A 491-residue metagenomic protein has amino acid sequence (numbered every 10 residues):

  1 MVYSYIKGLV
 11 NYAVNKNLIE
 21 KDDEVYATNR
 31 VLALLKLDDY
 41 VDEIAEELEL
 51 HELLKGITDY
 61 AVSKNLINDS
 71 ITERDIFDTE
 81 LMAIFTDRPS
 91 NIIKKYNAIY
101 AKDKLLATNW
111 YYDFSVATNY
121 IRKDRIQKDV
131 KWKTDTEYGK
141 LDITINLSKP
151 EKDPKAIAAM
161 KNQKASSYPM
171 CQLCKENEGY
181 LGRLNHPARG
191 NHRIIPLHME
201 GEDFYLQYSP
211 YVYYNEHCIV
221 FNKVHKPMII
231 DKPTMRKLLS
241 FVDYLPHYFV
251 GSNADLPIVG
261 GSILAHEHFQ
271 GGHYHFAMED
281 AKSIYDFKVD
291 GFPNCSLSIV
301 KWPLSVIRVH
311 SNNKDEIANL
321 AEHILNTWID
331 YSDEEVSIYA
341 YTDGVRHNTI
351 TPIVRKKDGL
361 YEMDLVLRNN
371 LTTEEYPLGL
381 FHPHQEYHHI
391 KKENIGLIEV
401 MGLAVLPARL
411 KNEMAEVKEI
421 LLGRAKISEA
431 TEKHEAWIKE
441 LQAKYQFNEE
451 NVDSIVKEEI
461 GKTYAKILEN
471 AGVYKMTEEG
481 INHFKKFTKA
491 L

Functional and structural regions predicted by a protein language model:
M1-V220, V224-P227, P303, I317-A318 (+2 more regions): Active-site microenvironments that recognize anionic phosphate/pyrophosphate groups
N191-R193, H225-V250: Helical scaffold of the NTase/Pol beta-like nucleotidyltransferase catalytic core
P233, V242-S262, G271-H323, I329-S332: Catalytic or ion-translocation cores adjacent to nucleophile or general acid/base/metal-coordination motifs in diverse
P257-A265, T342-T349: Beta-rich nucleic-acid/ligand-interaction surfaces
